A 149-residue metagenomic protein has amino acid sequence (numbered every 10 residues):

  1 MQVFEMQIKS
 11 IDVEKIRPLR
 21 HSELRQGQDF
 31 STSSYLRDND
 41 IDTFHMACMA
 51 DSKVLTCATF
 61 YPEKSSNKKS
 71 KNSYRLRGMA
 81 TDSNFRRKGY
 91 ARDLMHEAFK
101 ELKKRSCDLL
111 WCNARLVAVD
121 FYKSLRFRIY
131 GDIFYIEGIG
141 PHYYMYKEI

Functional and structural regions predicted by a protein language model:
M1-L55: Short amphipathic alpha-helix that is part of the acyltransferase structural core
R20, Y122, F127: Conserved active-site tyrosine of GNAT-family acetyltransferases
A47, K53-K64, R75-A80: Conserved beta-strand in the GNAT
E63-L76, R86, I139-P141: A conserved beta-turn-beta hairpin within the catalytic core of GNAT-like acetyltransferases that forms part
F85, G89-E97: Conserved acetyl-CoA pyrophosphate-binding loop and the N-cap/start of the following alpha-helix in GNAT-like
M95, L102-R115: Conserved GNAT acetyl-CoA-binding A-motif
W111-N113, R128-Y144: Conserved catalytic-core motifs of GNAT/GCN5-like acyltransferases
